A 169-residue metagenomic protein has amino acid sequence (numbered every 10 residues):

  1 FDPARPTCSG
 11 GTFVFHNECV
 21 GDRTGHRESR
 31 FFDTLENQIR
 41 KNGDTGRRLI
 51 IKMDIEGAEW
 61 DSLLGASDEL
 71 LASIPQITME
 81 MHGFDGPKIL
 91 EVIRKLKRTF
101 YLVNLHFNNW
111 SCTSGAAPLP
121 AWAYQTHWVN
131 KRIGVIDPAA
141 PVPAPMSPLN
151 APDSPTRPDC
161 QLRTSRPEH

Functional and structural regions predicted by a protein language model:
F1-H169: Phosphate/nucleotide-binding beta-alpha loop and adjacent structural elements of enzyme active sites
